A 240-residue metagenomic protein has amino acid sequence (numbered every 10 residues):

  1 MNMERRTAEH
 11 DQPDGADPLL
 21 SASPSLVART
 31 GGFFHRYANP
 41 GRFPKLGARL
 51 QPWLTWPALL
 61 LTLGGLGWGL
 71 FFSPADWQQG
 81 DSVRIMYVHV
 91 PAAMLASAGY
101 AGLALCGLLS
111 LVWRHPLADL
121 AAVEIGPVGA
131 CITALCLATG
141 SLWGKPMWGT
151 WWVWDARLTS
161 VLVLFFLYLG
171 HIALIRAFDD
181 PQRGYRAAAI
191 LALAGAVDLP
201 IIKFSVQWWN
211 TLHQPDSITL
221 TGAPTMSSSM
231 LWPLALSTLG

Functional and structural regions predicted by a protein language model:
N2-R6, H10-G47: Short, Lys/Arg-rich, polar N-terminal cytosolic tail immediately upstream of the first transmembrane signal-anchor
E4-R5, L19, P24-T30, V128-I175: Membrane-interface helix-loop-helix modules in multi-pass inner-membrane proteins
R42-A58: N-terminal membrane topogenic signal
L59-W77: Alpha-helical transmembrane segments of multi-pass membrane proteins
G80-Y87, M147-S160, G184-A188: Non-cytosolic membrane-interface motifs at loop->transmembrane helix junctions
V90, N210-G240: Membrane-interface transmembrane-helix boundary segments in multi-pass integral membrane proteins
P91-C106, V163-I175, W232-G240: Hydrophobic cores of alpha-helical transmembrane segments in multi-pass inner/ER membrane proteins, independent
A188-S205: Hydrophobic alpha-helical membrane-insertion segments
